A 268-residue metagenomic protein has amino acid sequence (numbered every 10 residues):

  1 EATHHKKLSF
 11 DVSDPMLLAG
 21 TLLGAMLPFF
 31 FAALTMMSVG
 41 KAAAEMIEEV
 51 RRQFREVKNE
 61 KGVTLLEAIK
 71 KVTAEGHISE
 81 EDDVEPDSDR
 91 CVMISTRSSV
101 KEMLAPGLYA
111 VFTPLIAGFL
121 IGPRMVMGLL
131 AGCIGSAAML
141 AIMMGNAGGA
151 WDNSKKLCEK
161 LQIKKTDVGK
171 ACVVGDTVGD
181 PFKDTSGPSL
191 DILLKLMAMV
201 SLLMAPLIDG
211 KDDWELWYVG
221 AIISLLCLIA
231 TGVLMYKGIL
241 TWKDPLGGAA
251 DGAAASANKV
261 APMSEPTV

Functional and structural regions predicted by a protein language model:
E1-V268: Hydrophobic packing and interface segments
